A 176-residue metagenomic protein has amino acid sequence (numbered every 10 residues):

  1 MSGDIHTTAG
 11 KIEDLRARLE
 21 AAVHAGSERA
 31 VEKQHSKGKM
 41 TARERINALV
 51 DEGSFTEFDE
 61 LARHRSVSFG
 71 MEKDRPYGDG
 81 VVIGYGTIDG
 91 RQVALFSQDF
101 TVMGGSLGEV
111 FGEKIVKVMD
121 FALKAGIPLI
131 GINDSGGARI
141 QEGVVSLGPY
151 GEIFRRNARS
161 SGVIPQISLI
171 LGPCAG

Functional and structural regions predicted by a protein language model:
M1-I167, P173-A175: Terminal-region recognition feature
